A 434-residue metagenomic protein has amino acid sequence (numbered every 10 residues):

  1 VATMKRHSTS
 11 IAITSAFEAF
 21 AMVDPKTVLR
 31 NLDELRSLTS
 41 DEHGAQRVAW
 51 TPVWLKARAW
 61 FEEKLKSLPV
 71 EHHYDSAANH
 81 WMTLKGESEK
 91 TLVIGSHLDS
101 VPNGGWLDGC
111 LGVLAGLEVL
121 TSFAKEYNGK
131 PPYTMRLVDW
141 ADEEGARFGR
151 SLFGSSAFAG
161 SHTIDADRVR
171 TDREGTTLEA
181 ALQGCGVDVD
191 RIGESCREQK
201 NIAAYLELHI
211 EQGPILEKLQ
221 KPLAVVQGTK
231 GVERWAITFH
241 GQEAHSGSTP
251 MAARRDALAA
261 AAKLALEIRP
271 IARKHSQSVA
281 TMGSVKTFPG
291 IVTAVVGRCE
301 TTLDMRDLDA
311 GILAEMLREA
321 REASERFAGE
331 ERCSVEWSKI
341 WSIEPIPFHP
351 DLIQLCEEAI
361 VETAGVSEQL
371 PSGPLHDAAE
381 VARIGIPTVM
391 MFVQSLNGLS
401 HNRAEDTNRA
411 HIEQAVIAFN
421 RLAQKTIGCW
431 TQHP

Functional and structural regions predicted by a protein language model:
I11-P52, L399-S400: N-terminal capping segment at the start of a domain
V28-L38, L92-S96, G297, S367-R421: Zn-dependent metallopeptidase/amidohydrolase metal-coordination segment
L29, S37-L38, T176-Q227, A265-P270 (+1 more regions): Active-site-adjacent substrate-binding region of metalloamidase/peptidase-like peptide-processing proteins
S40-K85: A non-catalytic alpha/beta surface segment that caps or lines the substrate-entry region of metallo-dependent hydrolase
Q46-W50, T281-G290, T302-L308, S334-I353 (+1 more regions): A short beta-alpha structural unit
I94, N103-E144, E233-F239, H245-I271 (+3 more regions): Alpha-helical metal-binding/catalytic segments enriched in His/Glu/Asp
D142-E143, R147-A310: Midchain, well-structured core segments that form catalytic/ion-binding scaffolds
Q227, H245, T249-K274, L317 (+3 more regions): His/Asp/Glu-rich mid-to-C-terminal helical/loop segments that flank catalytic regions of hydrolases
